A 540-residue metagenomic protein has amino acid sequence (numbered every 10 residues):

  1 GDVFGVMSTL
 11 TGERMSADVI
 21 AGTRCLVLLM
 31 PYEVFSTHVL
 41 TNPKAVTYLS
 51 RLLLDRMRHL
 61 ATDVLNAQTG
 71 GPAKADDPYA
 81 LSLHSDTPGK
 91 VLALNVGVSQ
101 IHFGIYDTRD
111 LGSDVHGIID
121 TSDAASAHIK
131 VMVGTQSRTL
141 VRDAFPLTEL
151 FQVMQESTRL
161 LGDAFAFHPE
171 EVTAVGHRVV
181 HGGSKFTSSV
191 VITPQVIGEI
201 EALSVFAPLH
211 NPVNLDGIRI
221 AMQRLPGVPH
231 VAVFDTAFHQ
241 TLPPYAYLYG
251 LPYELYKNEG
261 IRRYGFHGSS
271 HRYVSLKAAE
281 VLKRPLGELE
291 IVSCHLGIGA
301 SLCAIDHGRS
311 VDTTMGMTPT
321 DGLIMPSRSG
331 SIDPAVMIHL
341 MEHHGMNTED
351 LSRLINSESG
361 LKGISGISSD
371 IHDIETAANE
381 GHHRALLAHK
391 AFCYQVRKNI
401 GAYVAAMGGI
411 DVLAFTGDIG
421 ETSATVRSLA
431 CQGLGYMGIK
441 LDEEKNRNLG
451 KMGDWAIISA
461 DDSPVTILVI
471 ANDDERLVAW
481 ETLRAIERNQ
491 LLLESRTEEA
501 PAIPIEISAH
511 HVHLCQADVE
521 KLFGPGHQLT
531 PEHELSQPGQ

Functional and structural regions predicted by a protein language model:
R14-S16, E33-P72: A small-molecule sensor/coupling module
S85-M132, E290-V311: Gly/Thr-rich phosphate-binding beta-strand-loop-beta motif of the actin/hexokinase/Hsp70
H116-F167, V191, G198-F206, H210: N-terminal phosphate-binding loop and adjacent alpha-helix
L161-H210, P229-V231, A237-L248: Short beta-strand-loop/turn "lid" adjacent to the catalytic site in phosphate-handling enzymes
F238-H343: Glycine-rich phosphate-binding loop of actin/hexokinase-like ATP-binding domains
H344-A388: A mobile "lid/hinge" subdomain adjacent to the ATP/sugar-phosphate binding pocket shared across diverse ATP-dependent
L386, K390-I410, A414, G420-L492: Internal helix-turn-beta structural module
E498-Q540: Extended, low-hydrophobicity, polar/charged segments
